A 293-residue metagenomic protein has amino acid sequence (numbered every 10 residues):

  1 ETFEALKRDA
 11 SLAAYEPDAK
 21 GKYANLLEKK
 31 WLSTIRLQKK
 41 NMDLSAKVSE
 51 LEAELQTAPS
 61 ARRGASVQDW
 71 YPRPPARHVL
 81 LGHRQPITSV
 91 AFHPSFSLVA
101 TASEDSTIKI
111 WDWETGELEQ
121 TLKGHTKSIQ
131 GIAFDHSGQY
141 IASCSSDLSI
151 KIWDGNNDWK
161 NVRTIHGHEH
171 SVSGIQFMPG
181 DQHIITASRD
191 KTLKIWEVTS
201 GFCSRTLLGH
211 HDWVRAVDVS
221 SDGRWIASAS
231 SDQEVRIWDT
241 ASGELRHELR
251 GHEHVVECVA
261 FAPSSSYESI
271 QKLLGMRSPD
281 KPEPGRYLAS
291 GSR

Functional and structural regions predicted by a protein language model:
E1-P72: Eukaryotic adaptor/scaffold assembly regions
L80-I87, K123-I129, I165-V172, L208-V214 (+1 more regions): WD40/WD-repeat beta-propeller blade N-cap
V90, I108-W111, I132, I150-D154 (+5 more regions): WD40-repeat beta-propellers
A91-F96, A133-G138, Q176-Q182, D218-G223 (+2 more regions): Loop/turn segments within WD40 beta-propeller blades
A102-D105, S143-D147, T186-D190, S228-D232 (+1 more regions): Conserved strand-to-loop turn within each blade of WD40 beta-propeller repeats
T107-K109, Y140, S149-K151, E169 (+5 more regions): A conserved positional marker within WD40/Gbeta-like beta-propeller blades
W113-T115, G155-D158, V198-G201, T240-S242: Short loop/turn segments that connect beta-strands within beta-propeller blades
